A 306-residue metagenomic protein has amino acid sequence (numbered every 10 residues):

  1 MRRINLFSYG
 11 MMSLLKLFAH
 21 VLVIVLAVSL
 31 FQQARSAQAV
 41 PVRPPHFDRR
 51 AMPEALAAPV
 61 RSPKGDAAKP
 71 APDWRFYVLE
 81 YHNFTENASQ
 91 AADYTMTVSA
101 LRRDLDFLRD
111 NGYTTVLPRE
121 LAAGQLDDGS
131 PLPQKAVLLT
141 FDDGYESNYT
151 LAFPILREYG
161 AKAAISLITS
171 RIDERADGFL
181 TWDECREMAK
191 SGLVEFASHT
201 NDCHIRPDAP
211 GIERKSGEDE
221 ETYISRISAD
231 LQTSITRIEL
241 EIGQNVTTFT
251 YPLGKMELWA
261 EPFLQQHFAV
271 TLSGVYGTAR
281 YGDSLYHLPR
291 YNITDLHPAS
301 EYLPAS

Functional and structural regions predicted by a protein language model:
R2-V23: N-terminal Sec-pathway targeting helices
V28-A136, Y286, R290-A299, S306: N-terminal pre-catalytic segment of deacetylase/amide-hydrolase enzymes
L79-E86, A91, K135-V137, E146 (+2 more regions): Metal-dependent polysaccharide deacetylase catalytic core of the NodB/CE4 family, i.e., the active-site-bearing domain
R119-Q125, T200-D202, T250-K255, V275-R280: Short, solvent-exposed turn/loop segments enriched in Gly/Ser/Thr/Pro and often Arg
D142-G144: Noncatalytic alpha-helical scaffolds and linker/capping helices
I168-I172, V275-A279, I293: Short, acidic/turn-prone active-site loops that include or flank metal/cofactor- and phosphate-binding residues
S191, F268-T278: Acidic, His- and aromatic-enriched active-site or binding-groove loops in soluble protein domains that engage sugars
K255-L272: Short, electropositive alpha-helical surface patch
